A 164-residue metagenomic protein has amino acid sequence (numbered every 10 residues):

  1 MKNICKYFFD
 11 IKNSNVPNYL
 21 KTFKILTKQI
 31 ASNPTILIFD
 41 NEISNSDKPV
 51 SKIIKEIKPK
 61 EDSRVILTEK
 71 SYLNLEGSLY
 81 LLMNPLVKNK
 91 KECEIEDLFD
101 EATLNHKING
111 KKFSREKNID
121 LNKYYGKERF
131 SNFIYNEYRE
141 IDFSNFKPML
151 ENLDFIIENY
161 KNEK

Functional and structural regions predicted by a protein language model:
M1-N45: RecA-like P-loop NTPase motor core
F8, A102-T103, L153, Y160: Generic structural signal for hydrophobic core residues of well-folded globular domains
K12, E61, I157-Y160: Short, flexible helical or helix-coil boundary motifs
T27-E140: Activity-critical C-terminal alpha-helical subdomain
E128-K164: Nucleic-acid enzyme cleavage-core boundary/entry regions
